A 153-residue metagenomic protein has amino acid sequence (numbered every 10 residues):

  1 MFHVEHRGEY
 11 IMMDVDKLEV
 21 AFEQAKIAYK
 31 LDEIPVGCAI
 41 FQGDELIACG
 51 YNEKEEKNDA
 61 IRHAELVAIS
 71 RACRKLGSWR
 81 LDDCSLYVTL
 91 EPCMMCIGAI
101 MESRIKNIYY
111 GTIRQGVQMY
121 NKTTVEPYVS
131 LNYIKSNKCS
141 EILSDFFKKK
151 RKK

Functional and structural regions predicted by a protein language model:
M1-R7: N-terminal amphipathic/hydrophobic targeting modules at extreme N-termini, encompassing cleavable Sec/SRP-type signal
E9-L31, W79, P92-K153: Zinc-dependent deaminase
A21, A25-A28, C38, A64 (+1 more regions): Small-residue (primarily alanine) positions within well-ordered alpha-helices, especially packing/interaction faces
V36-D44: Short beta-strand scaffold segments in enzyme catalytic cores
A48, E65-R74: Glycine/small-residue-rich phosphate/adenosyl-binding loop
A48-K54, Y128: Short beta->alpha transition motifs characteristic of CBS
E56-V67: A short, polar/charged loop-to-alpha-helix boundary motif
S78-L90: Immediate flanking context of iron-sulfur cluster ligation sites
